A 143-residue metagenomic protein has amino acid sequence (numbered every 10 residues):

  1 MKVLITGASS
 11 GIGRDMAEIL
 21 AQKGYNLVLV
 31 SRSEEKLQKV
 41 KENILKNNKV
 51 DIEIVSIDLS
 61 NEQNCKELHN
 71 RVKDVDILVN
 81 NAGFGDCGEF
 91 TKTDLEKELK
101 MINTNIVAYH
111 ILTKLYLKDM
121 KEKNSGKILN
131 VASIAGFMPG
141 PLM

Functional and structural regions predicted by a protein language model:
S9-G11: Conserved glycine-rich cofactor-binding loop
K23-K39: Conserved glycine-rich Rossmann-like NAD(P)H-binding loop of the short-chain dehydrogenase/reductase
E34-E35, V55-E67, L95: The beta1-alpha1 cofactor-binding region of Rossmann-like NAD(H)/NADP(H)-dependent oxidoreductases
N81-D86: Conserved NAD(P)H cofactor-binding loop of Rossmann-fold oxidoreductase domains
E89-T91, K97-I102: Substrate-binding pocket helix/loop in short-chain dehydrogenase/reductase
T113-K114: A short, exposed helix-loop element centered on a Lys and neighboring polar residues
S133: Residue(s) in the substrate-gating loop at a strand-loop-helix junction that position the organic substrate next
